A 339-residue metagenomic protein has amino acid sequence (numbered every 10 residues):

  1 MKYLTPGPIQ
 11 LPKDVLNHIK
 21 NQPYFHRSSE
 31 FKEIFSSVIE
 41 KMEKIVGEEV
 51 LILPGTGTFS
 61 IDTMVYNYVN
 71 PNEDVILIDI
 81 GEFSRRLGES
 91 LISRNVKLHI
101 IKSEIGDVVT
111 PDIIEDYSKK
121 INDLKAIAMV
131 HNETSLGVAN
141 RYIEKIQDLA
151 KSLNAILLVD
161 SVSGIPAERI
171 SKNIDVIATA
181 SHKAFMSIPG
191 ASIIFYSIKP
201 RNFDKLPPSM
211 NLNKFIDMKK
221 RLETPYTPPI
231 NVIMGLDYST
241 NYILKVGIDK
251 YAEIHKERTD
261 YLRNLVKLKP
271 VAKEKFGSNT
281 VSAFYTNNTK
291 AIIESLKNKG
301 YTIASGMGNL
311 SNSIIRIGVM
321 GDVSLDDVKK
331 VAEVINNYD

Functional and structural regions predicted by a protein language model:
M1-S28: N-terminal "arm"/small-domain region of PLP-dependent enzymes with the aminotransferase-like
Q10-L11, H182-Y261: Active-site C-terminal subdomain of aminotransferase-like
H18-T63, N67, E82, R86 (+1 more regions): Conserved N-terminal alpha-helix of the aminotransferase class I/II PLP-enzyme fold
S37-I45, T240-A272, S295: Conserved PLP-dependent catalytic core of the aminotransferase class-I/II
V69-D123: PLP-dependent aminotransferase-like
V109-S161, I165-P166: Active-site phosphate-binding strand-loop segment of PLP-dependent enzymes
P270-L296: Conserved PLP-binding catalytic core of the aspartate aminotransferase-like
S313-D339: PLP-dependent enzyme catalytic core of the Aspartate aminotransferase-like
